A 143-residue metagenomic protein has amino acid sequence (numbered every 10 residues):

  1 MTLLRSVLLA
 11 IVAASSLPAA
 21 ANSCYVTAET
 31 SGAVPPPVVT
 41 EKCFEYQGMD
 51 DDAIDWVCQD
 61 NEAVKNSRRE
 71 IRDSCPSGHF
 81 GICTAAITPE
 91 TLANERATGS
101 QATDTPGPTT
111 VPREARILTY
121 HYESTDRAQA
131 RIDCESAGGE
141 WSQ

Functional and structural regions predicted by a protein language model:
M1-L8: Bacterial N-terminal signal peptides that target proteins for export
S16-P18: N-terminal signal peptide c-region/cleavage motif recognized by signal peptidases
A20-Q143: Mitochondrial intermembrane space
